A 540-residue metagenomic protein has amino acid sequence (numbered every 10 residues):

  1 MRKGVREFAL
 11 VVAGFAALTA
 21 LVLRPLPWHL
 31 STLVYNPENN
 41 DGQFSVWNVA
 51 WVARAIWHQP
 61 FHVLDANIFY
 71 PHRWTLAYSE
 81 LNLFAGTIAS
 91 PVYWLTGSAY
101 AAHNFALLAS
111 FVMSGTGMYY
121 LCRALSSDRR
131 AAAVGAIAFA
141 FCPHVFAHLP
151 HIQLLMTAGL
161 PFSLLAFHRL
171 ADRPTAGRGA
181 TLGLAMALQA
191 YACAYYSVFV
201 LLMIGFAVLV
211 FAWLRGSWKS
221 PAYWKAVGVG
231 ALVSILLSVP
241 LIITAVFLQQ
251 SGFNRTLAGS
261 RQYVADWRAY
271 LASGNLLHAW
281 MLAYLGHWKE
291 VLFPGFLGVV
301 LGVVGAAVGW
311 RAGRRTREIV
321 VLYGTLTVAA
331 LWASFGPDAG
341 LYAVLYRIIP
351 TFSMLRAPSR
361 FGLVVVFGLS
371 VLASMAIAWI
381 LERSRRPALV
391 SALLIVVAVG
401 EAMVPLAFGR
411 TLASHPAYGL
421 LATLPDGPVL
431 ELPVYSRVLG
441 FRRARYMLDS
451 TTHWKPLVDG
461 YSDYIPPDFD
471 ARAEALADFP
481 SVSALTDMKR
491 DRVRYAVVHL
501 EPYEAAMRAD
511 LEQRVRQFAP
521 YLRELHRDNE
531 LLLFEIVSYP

Functional and structural regions predicted by a protein language model:
M1-R24, K225-V233, A307, R311-L326: Start-transfer (signal-anchor) and selected internal transmembrane alpha helices of multi-pass inner/ER membrane
L18-S114, A138, P143-T157, R261-Y284 (+2 more regions): Membrane-interface coil-to-helix junctions
N36-A55, A231, V239-V308, W332 (+2 more regions): Periplasmic/ER-lumenal interhelical loops and adjacent helix-loop junctions in multi-pass membrane proteins
F105-L125, V371-M375: Transmembrane-helix motifs of polytopic, lipid-linked glycan transferases
M118-F141, R385-I395: Transmembrane-helix signature of polytopic, membrane-embedded enzymes that assemble or transfer cell-envelope glycans
S163-G179: Membrane-interface transmembrane helices that cradle and orient dolichyl/undecaprenyl
R169-A171, V200-V233, A306-R315: Perimembrane helix-loop-helix junctions
G216, V396-P540: Extracytoplasmic
